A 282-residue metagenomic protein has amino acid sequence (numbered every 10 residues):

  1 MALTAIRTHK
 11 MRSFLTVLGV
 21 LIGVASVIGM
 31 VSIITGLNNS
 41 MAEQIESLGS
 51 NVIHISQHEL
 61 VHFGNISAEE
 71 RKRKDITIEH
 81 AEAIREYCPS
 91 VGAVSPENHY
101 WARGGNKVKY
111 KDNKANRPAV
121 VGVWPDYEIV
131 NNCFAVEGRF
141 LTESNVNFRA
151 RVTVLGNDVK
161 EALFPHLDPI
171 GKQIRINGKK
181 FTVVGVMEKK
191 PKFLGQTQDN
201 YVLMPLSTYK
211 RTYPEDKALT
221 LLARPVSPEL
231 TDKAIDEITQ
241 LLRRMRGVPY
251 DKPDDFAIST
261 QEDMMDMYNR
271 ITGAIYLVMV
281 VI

Functional and structural regions predicted by a protein language model:
M1-I22: N-terminal Sec/SRP start-transfer signal
A2, T16, S40-M41, H80-A83 (+6 more regions): Hydrophobic alpha-helical segments typical of transmembrane helices and their membrane-interface/capping positions
L15-S26, G273-I282: Alpha-helical transmembrane segments of integral membrane proteins
T16, V20, I33, M41-Q44 (+1 more regions): Juxtamembrane alpha-helical signal-transduction segment immediately C-terminal to a transmembrane helix
G23-I34, N38: Alpha-helical transmembrane segments
T35-A119, V123-N132, A162, K210-P214 (+2 more regions): Hydrophobic, regular-secondary-structure patches
P118-V121, P125-N145, R149-Y250: Mid-to-C-terminal secondary-structure elements that act as membrane-proximal/extracytoplasmic interface segments
L222, I235-I238, P249-V281: Peri-transmembrane interface segments
